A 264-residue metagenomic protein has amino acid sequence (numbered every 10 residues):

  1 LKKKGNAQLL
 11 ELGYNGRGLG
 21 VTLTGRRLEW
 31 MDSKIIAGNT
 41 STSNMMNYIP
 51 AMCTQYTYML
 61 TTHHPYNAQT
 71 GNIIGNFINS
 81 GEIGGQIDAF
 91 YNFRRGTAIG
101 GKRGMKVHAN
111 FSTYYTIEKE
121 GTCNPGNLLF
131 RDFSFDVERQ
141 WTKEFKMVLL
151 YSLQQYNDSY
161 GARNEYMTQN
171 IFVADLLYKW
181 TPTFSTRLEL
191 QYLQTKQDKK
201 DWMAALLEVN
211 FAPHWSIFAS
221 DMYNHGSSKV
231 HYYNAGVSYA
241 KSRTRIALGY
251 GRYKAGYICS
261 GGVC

Functional and structural regions predicted by a protein language model:
L1-C264: Exposed, low-structure sequence patches enriched in small/polar residues
